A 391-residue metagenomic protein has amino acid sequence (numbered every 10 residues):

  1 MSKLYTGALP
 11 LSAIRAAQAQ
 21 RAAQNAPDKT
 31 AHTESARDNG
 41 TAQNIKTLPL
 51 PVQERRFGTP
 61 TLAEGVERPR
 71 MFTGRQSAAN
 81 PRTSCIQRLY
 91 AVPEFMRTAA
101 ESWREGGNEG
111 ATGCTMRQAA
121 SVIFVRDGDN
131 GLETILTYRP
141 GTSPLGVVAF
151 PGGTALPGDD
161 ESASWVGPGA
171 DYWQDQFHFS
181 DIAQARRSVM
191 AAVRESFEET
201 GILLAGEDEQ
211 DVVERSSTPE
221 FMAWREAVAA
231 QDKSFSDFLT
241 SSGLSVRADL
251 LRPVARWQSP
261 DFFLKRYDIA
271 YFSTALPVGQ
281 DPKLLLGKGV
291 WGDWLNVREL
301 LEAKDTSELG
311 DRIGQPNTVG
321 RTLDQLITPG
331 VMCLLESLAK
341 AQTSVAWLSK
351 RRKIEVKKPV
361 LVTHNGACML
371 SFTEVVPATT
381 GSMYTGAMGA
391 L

Functional and structural regions predicted by a protein language model:
S2-R21, K29, E34, D38-N39 (+1 more regions): N-terminal leader/linker segments that precede catalytic domains of diphosphate-processing enzymes
